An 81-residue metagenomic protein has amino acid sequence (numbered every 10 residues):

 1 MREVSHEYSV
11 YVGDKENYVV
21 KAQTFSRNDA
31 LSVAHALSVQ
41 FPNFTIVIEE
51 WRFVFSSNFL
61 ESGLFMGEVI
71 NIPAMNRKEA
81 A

Functional and structural regions predicted by a protein language model:
M1, L37-S38: A general structural signal for short secondary-structure junctions and capping/turn motifs
M1-V20, I46-E49, F53: Short aromatic-glycine-(Arg/Gly/Cys) micro-motifs in beta-strand/loop hairpins
H6-Y8, K15-E16, D29, P42-F44 (+1 more regions): Generic short amphipathic/hydrophobic targeting helices enriched at N-termini, encompassing Sec-type signal peptides
Y8-S9, F25, A81: Compositionally biased, intrinsically disordered low-complexity segments enriched in polar/proline residues
K15-S32, V39, W51, I72-A74: A short, exposed loop/beta-hairpin motif centered on an aromatic-Gly-Thr core
V20, A34, S56-N58: Short acidic, gly/pro-rich beta-turn/loop elements at beta-sheet edges and active-site/ligand-binding grooves
S38-A81: Short, mixed-charge low-complexity intrinsically disordered segments
